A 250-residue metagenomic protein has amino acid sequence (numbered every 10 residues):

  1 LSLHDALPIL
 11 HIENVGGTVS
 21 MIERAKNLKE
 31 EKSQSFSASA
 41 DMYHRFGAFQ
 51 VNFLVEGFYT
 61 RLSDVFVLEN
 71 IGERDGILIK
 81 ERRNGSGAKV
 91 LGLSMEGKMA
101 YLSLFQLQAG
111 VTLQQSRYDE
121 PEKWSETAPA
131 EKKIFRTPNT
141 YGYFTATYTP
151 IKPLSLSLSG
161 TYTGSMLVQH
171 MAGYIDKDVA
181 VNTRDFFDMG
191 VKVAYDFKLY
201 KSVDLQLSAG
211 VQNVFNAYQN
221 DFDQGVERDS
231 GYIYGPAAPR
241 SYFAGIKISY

Functional and structural regions predicted by a protein language model:
L1-L7: Short, small-residue-biased leader/transition segments that mark boundaries at the very start of proteins
P8-G16, V65-R74, Q114, Y118-T127 (+2 more regions): Outer-membrane beta-barrel translocator domains and adjoining extracellular loop/strand segments of Gram-negative
M21-N27, L78-N84, W124-K133, I175-V181 (+1 more regions): Extracellular loop and loop/strand-boundary signature of outer-membrane beta-barrel proteins
N27-R83, K89-L91, L207: Membrane-embedded beta-barrel scaffold of Gram-negative outer-membrane proteins
K32-F36, G87-L91, P138-G142, D185-M189 (+2 more regions): Residues that define the transmembrane beta-barrel architecture of outer-membrane proteins
G47-F53, S103-F105, T140, K152-L154 (+3 more regions): Outer-envelope beta-barrel architecture signal
N52-R61, E81-M171, F215-Y218, K247: Gram-negative outer-membrane beta-barrel transporters
R61-D64, P153, T161-M171, Y195-Y250: C-terminal beta-signal and adjacent terminal beta-strands/loops of Gram-negative outer-membrane beta-barrel proteins
